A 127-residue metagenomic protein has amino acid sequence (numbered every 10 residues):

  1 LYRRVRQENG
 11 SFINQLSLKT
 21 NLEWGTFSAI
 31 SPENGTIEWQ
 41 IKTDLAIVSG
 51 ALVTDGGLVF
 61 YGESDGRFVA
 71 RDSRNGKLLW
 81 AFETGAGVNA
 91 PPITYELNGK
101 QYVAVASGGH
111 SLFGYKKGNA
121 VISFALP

Functional and structural regions predicted by a protein language model:
L1-P127: A fold-level detector for beta-propeller and closely related beta-sheet-rich head/sensor domains
